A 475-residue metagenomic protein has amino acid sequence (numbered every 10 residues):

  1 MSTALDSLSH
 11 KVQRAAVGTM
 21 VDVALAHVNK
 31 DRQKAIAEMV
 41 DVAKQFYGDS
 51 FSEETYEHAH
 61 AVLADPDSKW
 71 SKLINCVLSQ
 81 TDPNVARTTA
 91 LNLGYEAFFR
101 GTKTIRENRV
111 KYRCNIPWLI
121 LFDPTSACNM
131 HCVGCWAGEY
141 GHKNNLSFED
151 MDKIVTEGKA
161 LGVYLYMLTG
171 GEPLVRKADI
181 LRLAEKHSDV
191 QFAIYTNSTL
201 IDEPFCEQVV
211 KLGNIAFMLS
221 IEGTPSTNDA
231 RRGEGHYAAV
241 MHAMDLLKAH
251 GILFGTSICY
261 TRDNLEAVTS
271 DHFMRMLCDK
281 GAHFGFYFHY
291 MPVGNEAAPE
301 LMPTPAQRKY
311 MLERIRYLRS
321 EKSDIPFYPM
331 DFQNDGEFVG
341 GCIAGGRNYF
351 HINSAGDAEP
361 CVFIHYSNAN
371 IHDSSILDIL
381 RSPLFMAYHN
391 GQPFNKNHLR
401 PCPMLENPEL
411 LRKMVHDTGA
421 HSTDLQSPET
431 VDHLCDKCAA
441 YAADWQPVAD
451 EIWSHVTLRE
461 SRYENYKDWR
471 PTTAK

Functional and structural regions predicted by a protein language model:
M1-A61, D229-G345, N353-A355, E359 (+3 more regions): Radical SAM enzyme [4Fe-4S]-AdoMet core and its adjacent flexible, acidic and glycine-rich loops/tails across
S2-V12, A16, H27, D31 (+4 more regions): Flexible mid-to-C-terminal extensions adjoining Fe-S/redox cofactors in radical SAM and related proteins
A37-P204: Conserved alpha-helical substructure of the radical SAM core
E96-P117, P329-F332, G336, N370-M386: Short, charged low-complexity linear segments at domain edges
I120, G346-N348: Short loop/turn microsegments at loop-to-beta-strand junctions
C128, C132-C135, C342, G356 (+2 more regions): Short cysteine clusters
G134, G138-G141, N348, S367 (+1 more regions): Secreted/processed peptides and extracellular or luminal domains of membrane proteins
F148-L168, L174-H289: Radical SAM/AdoMet-radical enzyme domain recognition
